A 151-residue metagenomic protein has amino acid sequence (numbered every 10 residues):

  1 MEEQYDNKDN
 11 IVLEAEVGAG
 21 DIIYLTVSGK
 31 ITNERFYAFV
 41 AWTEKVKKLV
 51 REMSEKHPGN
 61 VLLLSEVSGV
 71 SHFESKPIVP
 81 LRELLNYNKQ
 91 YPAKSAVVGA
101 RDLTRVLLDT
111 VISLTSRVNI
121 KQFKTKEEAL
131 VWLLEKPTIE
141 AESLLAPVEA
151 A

Functional and structural regions predicted by a protein language model:
M1-A151: Amphipathic, Lys/Arg-enriched alpha-helical "gate/interface" segment within cytosolic domains that mediates
